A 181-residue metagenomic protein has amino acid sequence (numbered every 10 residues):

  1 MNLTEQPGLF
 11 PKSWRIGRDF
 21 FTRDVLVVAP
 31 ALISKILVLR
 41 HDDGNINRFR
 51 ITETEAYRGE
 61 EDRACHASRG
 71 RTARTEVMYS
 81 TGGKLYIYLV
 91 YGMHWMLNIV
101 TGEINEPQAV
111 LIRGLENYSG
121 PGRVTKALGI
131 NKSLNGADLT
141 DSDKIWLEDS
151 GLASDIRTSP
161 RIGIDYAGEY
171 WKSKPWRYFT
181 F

Functional and structural regions predicted by a protein language model:
N2-F181: Conserved, well-structured core segments that form or line functional sites
